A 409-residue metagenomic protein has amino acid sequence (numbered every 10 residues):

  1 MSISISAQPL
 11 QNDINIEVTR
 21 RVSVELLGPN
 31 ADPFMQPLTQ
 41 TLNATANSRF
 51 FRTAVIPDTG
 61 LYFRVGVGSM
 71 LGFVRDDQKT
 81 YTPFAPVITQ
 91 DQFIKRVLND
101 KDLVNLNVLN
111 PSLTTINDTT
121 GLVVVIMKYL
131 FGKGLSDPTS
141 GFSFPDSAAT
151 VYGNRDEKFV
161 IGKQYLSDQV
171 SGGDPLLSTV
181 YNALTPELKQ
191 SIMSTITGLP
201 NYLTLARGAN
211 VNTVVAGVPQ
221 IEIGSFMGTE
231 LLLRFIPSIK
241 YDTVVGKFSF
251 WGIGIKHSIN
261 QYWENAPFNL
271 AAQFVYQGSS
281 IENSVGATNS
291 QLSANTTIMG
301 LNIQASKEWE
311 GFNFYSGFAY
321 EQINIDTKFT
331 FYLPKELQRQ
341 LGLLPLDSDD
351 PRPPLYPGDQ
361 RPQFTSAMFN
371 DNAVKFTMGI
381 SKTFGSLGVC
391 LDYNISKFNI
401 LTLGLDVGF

Functional and structural regions predicted by a protein language model:
Q8-P219, G224, G278-T288, T327-A367: A subset of solvent-exposed loop/turn segments in beta-rich extracellular surface proteins, enriched in glycine
P9, F51-L61, D76, G228 (+4 more regions): Short loop/turn motifs that connect adjacent beta-strands in outer-membrane beta-barrel proteins
A54, V65-V67, P219-S225, I253-H257 (+5 more regions): Residues on the lipid-exposed face of transmembrane beta-strands in outer-membrane beta-barrel proteins
T59-L61, N212-G217, G246-I253, S293-M299 (+3 more regions): Residues that define the transmembrane beta-barrel architecture of outer-membrane proteins
S69-F73, F235-I239, I259, F274-S280 (+5 more regions): Transmembrane beta-strands of outer-membrane beta-barrel pores
N210-V214, S225-F250, M368-A373, C390-G404: Solvent-exposed loop/turn segments connecting transmembrane beta-strands in outer-membrane beta-barrel proteins
N269-Q304, E308-E310, F314-Y315, Y320-T327: Outer-membrane beta-barrel translocator/channel fold
Y315-F409: Outer membrane beta-barrel transmembrane domains
